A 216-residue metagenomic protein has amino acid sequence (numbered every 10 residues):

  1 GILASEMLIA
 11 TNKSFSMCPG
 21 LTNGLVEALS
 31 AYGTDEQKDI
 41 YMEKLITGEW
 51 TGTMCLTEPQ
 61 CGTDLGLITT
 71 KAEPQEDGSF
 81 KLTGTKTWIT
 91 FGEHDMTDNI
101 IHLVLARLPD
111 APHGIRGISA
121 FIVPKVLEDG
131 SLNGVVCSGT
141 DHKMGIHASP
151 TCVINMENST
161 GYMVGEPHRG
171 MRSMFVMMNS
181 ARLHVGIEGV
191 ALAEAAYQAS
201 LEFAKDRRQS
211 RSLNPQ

Functional and structural regions predicted by a protein language model:
G1-E43, T47-G48, T97-I101: Internal helix-loop-helix
S5-T11, T22-E27, T53-C55, T83-W88 (+5 more regions): Glycine- and acidic
V26-P74, S79-K81, T87-W88: Gly/Pro-rich turn-and-neighbor structural signature
E27-G33, T63-I68, G92-D95, I101 (+4 more regions): Short acidic, glycine/serine/threonine-rich loops at helix termini
Q60-T63, E93-D95, P112, K143-S149: Short Gly/Pro-enriched turn/cap motifs at secondary-structure boundaries
S79, T83-L132: A short core secondary-structure module
W88, V126-S138, K143, P150-A181 (+1 more regions): A glycine-rich, basic-preceded beta-loop-alpha segment at the flavin cofactor/substrate interface of flavin-utilizing
